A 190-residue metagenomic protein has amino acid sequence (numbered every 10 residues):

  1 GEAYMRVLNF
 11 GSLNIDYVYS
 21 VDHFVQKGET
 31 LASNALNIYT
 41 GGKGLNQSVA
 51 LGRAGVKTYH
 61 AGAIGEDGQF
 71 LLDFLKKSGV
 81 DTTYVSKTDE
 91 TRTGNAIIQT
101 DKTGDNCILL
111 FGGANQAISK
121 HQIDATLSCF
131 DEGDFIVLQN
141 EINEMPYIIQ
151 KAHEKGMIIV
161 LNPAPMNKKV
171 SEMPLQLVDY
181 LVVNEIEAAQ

Functional and structural regions predicted by a protein language model:
Y4-K27: Positively charged, low-complexity intrinsically disordered leader regions
M5-L13, D73-K87, T100-Q190: Ribokinase/PfkB-type carbohydrate-kinase core domain
V7, K27-N95: Substrate-binding N-lobe of the ribokinase-like
N14-V21, T40-G44, A117-Q122: Short, composition-biased local secondary-structure segments
D16, S33, N46-V49, D67 (+3 more regions): Basic, gly/Ser/Thr/Pro-rich low-complexity segments located predominantly at protein N termini
V25-Q26, G65, D101, Q150: Acidic surface patches and DE-rich sequence motifs
